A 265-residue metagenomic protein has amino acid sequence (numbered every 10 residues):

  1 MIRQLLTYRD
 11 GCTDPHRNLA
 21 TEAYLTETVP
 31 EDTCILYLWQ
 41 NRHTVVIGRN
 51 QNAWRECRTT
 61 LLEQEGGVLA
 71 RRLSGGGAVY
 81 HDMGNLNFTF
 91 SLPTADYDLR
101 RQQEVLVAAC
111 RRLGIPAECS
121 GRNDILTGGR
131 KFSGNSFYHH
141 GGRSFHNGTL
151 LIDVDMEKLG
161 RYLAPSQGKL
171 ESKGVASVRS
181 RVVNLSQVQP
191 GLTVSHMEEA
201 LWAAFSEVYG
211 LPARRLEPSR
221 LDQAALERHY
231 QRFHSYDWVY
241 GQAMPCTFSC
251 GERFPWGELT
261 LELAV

Functional and structural regions predicted by a protein language model:
M1-Y97: N-terminal lobe of the biotin/lipoate ligase/transferase fold
R55-C57, A95-R101, K158, T193-H196: Short, conserved charged micro-motifs
L73-S91, Q167-Q187: Residues forming anionic-ligand binding surfaces in small-molecule and nucleic-acid pockets of primarily soluble enzymes
N85-N123: Contiguous, small/hydrophobic- and glycine-enriched helical/loop subdomains that border and often "cap" functional
I115-R122, V208-Q223: Flexible, glycine/charged-enriched surface loops at secondary-structure junctions
I115-S180: Internal, well-ordered alpha/beta segment that forms a basic, Gly-enriched binding/recognition surface
G160, K169-E217: A conserved active-site cap/scaffold subdomain adjacent to cofactor or substrate pockets
D222-A264: Structured beta-strand/loop patches that form or line metal/cofactor-binding pockets in enzymes
